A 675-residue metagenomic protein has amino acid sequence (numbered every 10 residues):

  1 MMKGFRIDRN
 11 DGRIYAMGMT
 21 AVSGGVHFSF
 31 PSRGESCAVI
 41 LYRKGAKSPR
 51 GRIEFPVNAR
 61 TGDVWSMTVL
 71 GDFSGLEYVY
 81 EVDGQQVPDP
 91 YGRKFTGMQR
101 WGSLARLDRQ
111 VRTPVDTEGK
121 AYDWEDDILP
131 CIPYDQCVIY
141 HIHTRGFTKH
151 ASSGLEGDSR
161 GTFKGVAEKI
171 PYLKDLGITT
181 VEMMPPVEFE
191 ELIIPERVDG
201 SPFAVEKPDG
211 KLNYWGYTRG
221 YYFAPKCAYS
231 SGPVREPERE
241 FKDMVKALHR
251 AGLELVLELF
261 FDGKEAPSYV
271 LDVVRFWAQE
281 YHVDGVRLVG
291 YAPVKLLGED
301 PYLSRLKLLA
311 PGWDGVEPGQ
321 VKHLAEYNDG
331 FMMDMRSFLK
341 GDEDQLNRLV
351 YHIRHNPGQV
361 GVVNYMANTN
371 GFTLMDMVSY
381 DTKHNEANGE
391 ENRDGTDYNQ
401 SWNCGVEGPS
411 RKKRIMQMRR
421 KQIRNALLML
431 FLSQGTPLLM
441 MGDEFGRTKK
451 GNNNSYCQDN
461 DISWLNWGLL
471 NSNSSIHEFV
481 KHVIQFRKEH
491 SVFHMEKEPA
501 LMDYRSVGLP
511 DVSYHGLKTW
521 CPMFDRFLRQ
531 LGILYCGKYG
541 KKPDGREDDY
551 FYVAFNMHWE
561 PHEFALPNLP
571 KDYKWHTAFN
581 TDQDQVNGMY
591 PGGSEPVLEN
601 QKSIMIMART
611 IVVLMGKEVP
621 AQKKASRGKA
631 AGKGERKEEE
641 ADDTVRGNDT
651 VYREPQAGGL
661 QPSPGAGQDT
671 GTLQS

Functional and structural regions predicted by a protein language model:
M1-S23, P49-G51, A59-H141, T148-G154: The feature marks proteins involved in alpha-glucan
V22, V26-E35, H515-P567: Carbohydrate-binding surface patches
S32, G75, S594-K629: C-terminal beta-strand-rich structural cap/linker in extracellular carbohydrate-active enzymes
A105-D108, H282, V294-G446, N454-Q458 (+4 more regions): Conserved alpha/beta catalytic core and glycan-binding cleft of carbohydrate-active enzymes
S153-T162, I193-R250, E254, F261-E280 (+2 more regions): Aromatic- and acidic-residue-enriched carbohydrate-binding clefts of CAZyme catalytic domains
K174-P208, G371, D381-K383: Carboxylate/His-rich catalytic cores and anion/metal-binding grooves
A247-E254, L259-E317: Active-site neighborhood of glycoside hydrolase catalytic domains
V483, E560-E595: C-terminal accessory region downstream of the catalytic core in glycan-modifying enzymes
